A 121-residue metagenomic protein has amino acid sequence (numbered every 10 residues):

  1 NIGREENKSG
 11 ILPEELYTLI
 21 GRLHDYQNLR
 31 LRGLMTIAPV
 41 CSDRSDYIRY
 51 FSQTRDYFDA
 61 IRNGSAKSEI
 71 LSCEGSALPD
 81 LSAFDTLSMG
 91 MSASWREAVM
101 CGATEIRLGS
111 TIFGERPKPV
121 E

Functional and structural regions predicted by a protein language model:
N1-I70, L78-A93, V99-C101, T111-E115: Conserved alpha/beta-domain cores
E105, K118-E121: Active-site loop ensemble at the mouth of alpha/beta enzyme cores that anchors a bound cofactor
